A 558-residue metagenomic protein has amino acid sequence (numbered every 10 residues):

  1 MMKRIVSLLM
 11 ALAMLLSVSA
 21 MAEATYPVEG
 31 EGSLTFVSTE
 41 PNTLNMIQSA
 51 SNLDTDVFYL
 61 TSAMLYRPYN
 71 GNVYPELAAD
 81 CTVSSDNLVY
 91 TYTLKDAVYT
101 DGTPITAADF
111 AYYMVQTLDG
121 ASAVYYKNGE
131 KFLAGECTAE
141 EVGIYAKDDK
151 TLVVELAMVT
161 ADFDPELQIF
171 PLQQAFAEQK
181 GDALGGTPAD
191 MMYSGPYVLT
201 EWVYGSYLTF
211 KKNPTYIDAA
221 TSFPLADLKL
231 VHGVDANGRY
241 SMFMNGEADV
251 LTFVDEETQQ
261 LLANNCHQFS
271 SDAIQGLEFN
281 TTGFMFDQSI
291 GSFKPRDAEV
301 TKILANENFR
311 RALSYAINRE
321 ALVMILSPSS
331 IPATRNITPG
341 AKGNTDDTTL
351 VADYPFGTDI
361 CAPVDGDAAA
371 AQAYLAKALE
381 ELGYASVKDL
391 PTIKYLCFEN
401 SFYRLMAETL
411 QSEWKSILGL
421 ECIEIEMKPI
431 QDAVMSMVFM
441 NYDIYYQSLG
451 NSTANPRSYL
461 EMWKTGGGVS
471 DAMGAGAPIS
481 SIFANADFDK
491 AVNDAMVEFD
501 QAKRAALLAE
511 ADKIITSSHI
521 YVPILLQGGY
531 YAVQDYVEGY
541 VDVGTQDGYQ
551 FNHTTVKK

Functional and structural regions predicted by a protein language model:
V37-S85, M192: N-terminal lobe/hinge region of extracytoplasmic solute-binding protein
Y74, I303-S412, S416, T555-K557: Append "and occasionally in soluble cytosolic enzymes with long acidic Gly/Pro-rich linkers
D80-Y126, V153, V300-A305, R310: Aromatic- and charge-enriched surface segment that lines or borders ligand/interaction sites
A107-Y112, T151-V153, P196, L225-D227 (+3 more regions): Alpha-helical secondary-structure segments
Y126-E178: Surface-exposed binding/hinge segments that line and control ligand-binding clefts or catalytic entry sites
T160-K229, N237-G238, N245: Gly/Pro-rich hinge or "lid" segments in bacterial periplasmic/extracellular proteins
T200-K211, V231-K294, E320, M324-L326: Extracellular/periplasmic solute-recognition and catalytic clefts
S314-T349, F402-S412, V438-K558: Detector for C-terminal structural segments
